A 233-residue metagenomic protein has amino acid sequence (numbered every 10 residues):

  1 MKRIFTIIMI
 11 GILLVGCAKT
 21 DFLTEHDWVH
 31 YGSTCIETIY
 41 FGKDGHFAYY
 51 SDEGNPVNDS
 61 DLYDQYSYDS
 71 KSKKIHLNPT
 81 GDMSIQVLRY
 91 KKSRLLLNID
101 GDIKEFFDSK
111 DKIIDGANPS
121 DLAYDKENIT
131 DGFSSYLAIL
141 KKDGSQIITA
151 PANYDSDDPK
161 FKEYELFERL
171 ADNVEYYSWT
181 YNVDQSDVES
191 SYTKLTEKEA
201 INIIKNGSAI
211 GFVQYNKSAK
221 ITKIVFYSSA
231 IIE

Functional and structural regions predicted by a protein language model:
K2-I10: Sec-dependent signal peptide recognition, specifically the positively charged N-region followed immediately by
L14-G16: C-terminal motif of bacterial Sec signal peptides marking the signal peptidase cleavage site
D21-D27, I39-F47, S70-S72, L88-L95 (+2 more regions): Short, solvent-exposed coil/turn segments at beta-strand boundaries
D21-E37, N118-N128: Tryptophan-anchored aromatic micro-motifs
G32-T38, A48-I103, K162, E168-D172: Contiguous, well-ordered beta-strand patches that form the walls/edges of small beta-barrel/beta-sandwich domains
N58, N118-E233: Solvent-exposed hydroxyl-ligand-binding patches built from regularly spaced Ser/Thr and small hydrophobics
D61-S72, L96-D121, K220-E233: Edge beta-strand at a domain terminus
